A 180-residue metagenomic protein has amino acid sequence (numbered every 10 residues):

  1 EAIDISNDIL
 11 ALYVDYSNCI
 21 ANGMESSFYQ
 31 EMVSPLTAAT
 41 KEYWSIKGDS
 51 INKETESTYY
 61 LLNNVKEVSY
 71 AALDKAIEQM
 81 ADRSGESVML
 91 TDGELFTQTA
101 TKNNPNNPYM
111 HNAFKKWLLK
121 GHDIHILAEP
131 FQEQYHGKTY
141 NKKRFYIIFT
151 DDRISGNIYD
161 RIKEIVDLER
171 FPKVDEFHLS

Functional and structural regions predicted by a protein language model:
E1-L10, S17-Y43, T101-K120: …and closely analogous acidic/polar surface helices at protein-protein or active-site interfaces in A-domain-like
I3, Q132-S180: P/S/T/G-enriched low-complexity
D8-L10, R83-E86, K143: Envelope-exposed proteins and targeting segments
V14-S17, L90-G93, D151-D152: Structural motif
M24, E94-T150: VWA/integrin I-like adhesion module and closely mimicked acidic/polar interface patches used
S27-Q30, S34, A71, K75-E78 (+4 more regions): Polar/charged alpha-helical tracts
E42-T97, D123-Q132: Von Willebrand factor
